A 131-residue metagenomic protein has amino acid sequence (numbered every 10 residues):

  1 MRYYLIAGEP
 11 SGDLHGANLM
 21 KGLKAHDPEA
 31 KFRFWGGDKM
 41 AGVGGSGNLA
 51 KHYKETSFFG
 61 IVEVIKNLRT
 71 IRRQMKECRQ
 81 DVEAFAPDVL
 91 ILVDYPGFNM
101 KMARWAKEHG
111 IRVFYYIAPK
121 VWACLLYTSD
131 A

Functional and structural regions predicted by a protein language model:
R2-S129: Active-site and donor-binding regions of nucleotide-sugar-utilizing enzymes
